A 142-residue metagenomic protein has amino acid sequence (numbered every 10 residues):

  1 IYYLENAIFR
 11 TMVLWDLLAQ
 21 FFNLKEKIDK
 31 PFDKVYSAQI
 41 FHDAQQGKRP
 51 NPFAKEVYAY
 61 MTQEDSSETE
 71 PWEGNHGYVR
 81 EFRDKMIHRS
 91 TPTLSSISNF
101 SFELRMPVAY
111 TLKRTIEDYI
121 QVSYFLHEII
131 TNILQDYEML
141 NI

Functional and structural regions predicted by a protein language model:
Y2, Q20-I142: Acidic, Ser/Thr/Gly/Pro-rich intrinsically disordered interaction regions
Y3-R10: Hydrophobic alpha-helical segments of membrane proteins, primarily the transmembrane helices and their short helical
L14: Short, positively charged
